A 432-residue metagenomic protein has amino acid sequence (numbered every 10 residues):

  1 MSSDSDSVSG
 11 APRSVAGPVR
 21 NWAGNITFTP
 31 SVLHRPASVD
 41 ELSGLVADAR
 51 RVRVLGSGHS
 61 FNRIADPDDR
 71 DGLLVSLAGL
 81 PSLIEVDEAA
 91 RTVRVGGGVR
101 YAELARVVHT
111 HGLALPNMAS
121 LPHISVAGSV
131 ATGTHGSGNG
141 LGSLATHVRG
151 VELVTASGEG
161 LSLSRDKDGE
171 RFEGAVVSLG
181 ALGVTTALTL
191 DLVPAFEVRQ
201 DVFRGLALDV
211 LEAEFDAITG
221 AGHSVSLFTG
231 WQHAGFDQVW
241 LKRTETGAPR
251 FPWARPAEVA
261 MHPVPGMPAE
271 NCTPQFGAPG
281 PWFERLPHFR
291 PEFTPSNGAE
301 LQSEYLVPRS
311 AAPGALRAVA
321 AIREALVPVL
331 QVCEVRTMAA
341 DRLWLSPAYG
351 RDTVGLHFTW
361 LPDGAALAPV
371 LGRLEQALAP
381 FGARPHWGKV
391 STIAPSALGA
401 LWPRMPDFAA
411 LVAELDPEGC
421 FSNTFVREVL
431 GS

Functional and structural regions predicted by a protein language model:
M1-S432: Noncatalytic alpha-helical scaffold of FAD-dependent oxidoreductases
